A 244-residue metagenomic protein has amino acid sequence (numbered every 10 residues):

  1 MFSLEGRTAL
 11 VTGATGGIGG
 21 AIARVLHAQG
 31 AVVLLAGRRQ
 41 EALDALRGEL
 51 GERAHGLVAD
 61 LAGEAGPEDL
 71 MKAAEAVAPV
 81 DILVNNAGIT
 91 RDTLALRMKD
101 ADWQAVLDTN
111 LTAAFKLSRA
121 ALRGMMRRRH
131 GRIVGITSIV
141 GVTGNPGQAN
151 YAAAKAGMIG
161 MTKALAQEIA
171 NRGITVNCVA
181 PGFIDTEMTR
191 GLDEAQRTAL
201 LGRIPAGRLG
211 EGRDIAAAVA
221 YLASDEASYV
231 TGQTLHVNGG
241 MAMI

Functional and structural regions predicted by a protein language model:
T8, T15-G16: Conserved glycine-rich cofactor-binding loop
Q29-A45: Conserved glycine-rich Rossmann-like NAD(P)H-binding loop of the short-chain dehydrogenase/reductase
L94-A95, D102-L107, L200: Substrate-binding pocket helix/loop in short-chain dehydrogenase/reductase
S118, A154, T162: Active-site helix of classical SDR
R123, Q167-N171, S228: Alpha-helical segment proximal to the catalytic Tyr-Lys
S138: Residue(s) in the substrate-gating loop at a strand-loop-helix junction that position the organic substrate next
A170, T175, V230-G232, N238: Short, small/polar-rich loop/turn modules that mediate ligand/substrate recognition or access, typified
